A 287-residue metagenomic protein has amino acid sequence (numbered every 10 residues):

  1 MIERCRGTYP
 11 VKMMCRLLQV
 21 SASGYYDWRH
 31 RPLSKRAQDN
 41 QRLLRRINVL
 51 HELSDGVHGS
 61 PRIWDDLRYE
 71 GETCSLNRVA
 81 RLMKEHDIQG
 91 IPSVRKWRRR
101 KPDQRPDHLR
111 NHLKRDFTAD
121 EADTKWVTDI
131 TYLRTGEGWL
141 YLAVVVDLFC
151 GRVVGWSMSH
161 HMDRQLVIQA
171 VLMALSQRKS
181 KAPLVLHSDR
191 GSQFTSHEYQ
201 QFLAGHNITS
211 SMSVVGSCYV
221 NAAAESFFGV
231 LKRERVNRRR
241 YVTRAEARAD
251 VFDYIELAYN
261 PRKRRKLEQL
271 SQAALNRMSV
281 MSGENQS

Functional and structural regions predicted by a protein language model:
M1-M13, Q38, R42, R46-E52 (+2 more regions): Residue-centric detector for conserved, function-critical "anchor" positions in compact interaction modules
I2, M14-C15, Y25, I47 (+15 more regions): Mobile genetic element proteins and their domesticated derivatives, centered on retroelements and DNA transposons
R4-W28, E85-H86: Structured, non-catalytic alpha/beta "coupling" segments that mediate domain-domain communication and provide generic
A22-E121, S217, S271-G283: Basic, flexible linker segments flanking DNA-binding modules in nucleic acid-interacting mobile-element proteins
P102, S188-R190, F194-Y199, S210-K232 (+2 more regions): RNase H-like two-metal-ion nuclease catalytic core shared by retroviral integrases and related mobile-element nucleases
R115, A119-V154, H160: An active-site-proximal beta-strand-loop segment
R134, G138, S157-S180, T195: Active-site beta-loop-alpha junctions of metal-dependent nucleic acid enzymes, especially the RNase H-like/DDE
A204-I208, V230-S287: C-terminal domain-tail junction helix/linker
